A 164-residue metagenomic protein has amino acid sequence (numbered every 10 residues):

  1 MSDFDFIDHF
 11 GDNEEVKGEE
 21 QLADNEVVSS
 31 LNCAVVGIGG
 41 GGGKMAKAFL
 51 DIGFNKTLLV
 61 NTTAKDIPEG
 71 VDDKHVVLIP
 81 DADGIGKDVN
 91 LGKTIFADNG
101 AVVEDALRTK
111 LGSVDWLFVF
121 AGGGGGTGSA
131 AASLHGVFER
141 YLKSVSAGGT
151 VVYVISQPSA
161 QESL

Functional and structural regions predicted by a protein language model:
M1-L164: Tubulin/FtsZ superfamily GTPase core signature
